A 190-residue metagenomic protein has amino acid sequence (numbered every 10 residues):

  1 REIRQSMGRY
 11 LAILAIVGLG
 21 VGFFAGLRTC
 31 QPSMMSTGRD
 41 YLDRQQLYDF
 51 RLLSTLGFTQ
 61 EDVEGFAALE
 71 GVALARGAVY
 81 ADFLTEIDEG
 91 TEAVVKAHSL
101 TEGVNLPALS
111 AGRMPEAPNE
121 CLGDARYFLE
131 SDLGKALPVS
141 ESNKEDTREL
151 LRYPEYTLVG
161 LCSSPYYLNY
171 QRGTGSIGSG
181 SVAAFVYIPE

Functional and structural regions predicted by a protein language model:
R1: Aromatic- and glycine-rich beta-strand/loop motifs that create alpha-glucan
R4-Q5, R9-L14, L19-L47, Q60: Alpha-helical transmembrane segments
P32, S36-E190: Basic-flanked hydrophobic alpha-helices used for secretion and membrane insertion
